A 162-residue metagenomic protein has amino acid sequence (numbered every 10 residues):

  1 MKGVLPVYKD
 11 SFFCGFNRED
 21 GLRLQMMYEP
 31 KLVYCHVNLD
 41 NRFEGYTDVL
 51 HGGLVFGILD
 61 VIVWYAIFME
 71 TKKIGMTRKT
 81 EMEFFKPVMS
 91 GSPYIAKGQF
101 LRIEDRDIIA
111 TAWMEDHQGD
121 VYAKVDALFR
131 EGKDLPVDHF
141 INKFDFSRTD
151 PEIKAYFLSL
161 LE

Functional and structural regions predicted by a protein language model:
M1-G3, M89-S90, L101-E162: HotDog/MaoC-like acyl-thioester-processing domains
M1-N41, N142-E162: Non-catalytic linker/capping segments at the edges of enzyme domains
D20-L22, K31-C35, G52, M76-T80 (+1 more regions): A generic structural signal for short beta-strands and their flanking turns/coil linkers
M27-E29, Q99-I103: Short beta-strand micro-motifs enriched in acidic
H36-I58: A conserved, well-ordered hydrophobic junction motif at loop->secondary-structure transitions
V37-L39, F84, E131: Hydrophobic residues in beta-strands and at strand termini
V61-I95, L101, D126: Hydrophobic beta-strand-centered segment that forms part of the acyl-chain substrate-binding groove
